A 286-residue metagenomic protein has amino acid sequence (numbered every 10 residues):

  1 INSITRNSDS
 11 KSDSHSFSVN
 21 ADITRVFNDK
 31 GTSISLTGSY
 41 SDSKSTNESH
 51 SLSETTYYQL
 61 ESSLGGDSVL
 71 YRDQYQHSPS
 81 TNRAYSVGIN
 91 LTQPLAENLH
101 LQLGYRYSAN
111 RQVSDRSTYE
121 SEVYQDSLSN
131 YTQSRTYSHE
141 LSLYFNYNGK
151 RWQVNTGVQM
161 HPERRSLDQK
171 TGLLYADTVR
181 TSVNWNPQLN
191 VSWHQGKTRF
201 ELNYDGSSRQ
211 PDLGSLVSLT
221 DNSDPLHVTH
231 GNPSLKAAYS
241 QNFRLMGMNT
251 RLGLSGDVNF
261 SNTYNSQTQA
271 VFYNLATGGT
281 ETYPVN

Functional and structural regions predicted by a protein language model:
I1-N249, G253-N286: Primarily recognizes Gram-negative and organellar outer-membrane beta-barrels
